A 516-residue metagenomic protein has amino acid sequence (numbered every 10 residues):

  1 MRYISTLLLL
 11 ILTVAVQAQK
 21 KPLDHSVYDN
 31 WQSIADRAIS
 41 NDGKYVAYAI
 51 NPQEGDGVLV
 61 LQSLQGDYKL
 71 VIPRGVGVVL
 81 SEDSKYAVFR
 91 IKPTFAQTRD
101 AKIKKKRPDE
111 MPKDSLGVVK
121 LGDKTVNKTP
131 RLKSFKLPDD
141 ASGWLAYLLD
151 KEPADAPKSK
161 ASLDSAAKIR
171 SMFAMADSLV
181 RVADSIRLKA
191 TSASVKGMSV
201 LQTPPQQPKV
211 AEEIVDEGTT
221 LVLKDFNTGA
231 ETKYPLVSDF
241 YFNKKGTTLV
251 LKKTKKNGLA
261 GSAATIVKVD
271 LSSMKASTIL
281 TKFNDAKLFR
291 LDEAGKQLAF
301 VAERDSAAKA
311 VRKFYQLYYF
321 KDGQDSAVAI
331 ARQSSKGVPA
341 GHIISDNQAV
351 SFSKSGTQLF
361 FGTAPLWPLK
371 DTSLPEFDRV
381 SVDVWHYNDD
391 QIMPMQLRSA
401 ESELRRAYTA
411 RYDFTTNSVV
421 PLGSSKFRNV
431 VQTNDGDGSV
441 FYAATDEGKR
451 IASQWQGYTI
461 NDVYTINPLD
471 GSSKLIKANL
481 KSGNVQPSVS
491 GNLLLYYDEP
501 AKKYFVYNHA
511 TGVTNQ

Functional and structural regions predicted by a protein language model:
M1-P22: Bacterial Sec-dependent N-terminal signal peptides
A18-Q516: Beta-propeller folds
